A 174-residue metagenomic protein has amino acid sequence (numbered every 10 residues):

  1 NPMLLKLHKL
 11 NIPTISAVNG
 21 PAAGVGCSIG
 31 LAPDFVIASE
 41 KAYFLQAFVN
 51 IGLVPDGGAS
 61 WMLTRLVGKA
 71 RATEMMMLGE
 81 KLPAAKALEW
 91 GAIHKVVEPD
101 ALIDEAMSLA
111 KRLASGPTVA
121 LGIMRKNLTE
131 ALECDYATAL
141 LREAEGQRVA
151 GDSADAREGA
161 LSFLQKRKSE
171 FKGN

Functional and structural regions predicted by a protein language model:
L5-L121, A144, D152-S153, R157-L161 (+1 more regions): Crotonase-fold acyl-CoA enzyme core
L128: Active-site-adjacent beta-strand/loop module that shapes the phosphate/pyrophosphate-binding cleft
D135-L140: Short beta-strand->loop
Q147: Acidic/histidine-enriched active-site and ligand-binding environments that engage anionic O-linkages
K168-N174: Short C-terminal tail/terminal secondary-structure segment of NAD(P)H-dependent dehydrogenase/reductase domains
